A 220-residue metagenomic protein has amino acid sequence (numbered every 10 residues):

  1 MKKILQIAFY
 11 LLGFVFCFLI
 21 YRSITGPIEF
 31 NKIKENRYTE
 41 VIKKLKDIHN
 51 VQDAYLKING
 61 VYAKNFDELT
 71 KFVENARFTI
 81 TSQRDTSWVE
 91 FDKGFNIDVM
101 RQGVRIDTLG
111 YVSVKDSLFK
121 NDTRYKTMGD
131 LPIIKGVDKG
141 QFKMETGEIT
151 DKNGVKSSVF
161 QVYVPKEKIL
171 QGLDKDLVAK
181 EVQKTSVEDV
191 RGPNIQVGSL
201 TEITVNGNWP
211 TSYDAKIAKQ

Functional and structural regions predicted by a protein language model:
K2, Q6-F9, E35-E40, L45: Compact recognition or signaling/catalytic modules
K2-K3, G26-K32, I48-N50, G60: N-terminal alpha-helical membrane-insertion module
L5-S23: Hydrophobic membrane-insertion alpha-helices, especially the h-region of bacterial N-terminal signal peptides
L19-E40: Amphipathic alpha-helical segments typified by the pilin-like N-terminal helix that continues immediately C-terminal
Y38-N59: N-terminal alpha-helical signal peptides/signal-anchor transmembrane segments
L56-K57, V61-Q220: Low-complexity, acidic interaction segments enriched in glycine
